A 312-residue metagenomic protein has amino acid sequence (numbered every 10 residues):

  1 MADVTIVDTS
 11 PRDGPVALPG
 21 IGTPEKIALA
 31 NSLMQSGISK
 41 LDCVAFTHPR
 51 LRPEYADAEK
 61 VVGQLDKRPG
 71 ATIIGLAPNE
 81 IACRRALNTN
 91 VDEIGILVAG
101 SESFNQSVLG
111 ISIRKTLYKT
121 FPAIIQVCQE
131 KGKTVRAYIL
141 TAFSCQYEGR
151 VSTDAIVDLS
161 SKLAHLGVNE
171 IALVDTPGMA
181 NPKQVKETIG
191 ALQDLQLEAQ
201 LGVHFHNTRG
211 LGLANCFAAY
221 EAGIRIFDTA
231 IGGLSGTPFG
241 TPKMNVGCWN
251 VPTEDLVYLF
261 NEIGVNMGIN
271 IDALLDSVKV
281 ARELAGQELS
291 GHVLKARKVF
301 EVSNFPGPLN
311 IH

Functional and structural regions predicted by a protein language model:
M1-H312: Catalytic cores and adjacent flexible loops of soluble metabolic enzymes that perform enolate/carbanion chemistry on
